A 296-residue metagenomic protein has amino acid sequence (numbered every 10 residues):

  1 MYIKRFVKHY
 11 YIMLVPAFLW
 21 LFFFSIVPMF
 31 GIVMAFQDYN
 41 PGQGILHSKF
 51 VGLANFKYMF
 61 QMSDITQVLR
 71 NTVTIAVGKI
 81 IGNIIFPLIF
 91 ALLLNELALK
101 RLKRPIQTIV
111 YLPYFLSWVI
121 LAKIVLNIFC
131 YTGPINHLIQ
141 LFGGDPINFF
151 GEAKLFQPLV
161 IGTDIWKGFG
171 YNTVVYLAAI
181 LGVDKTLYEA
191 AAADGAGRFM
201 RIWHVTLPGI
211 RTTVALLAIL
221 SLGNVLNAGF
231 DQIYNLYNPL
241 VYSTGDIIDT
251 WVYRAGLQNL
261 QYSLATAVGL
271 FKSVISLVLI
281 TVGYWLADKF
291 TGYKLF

Functional and structural regions predicted by a protein language model:
Y2-F296: A structural signal for multi-pass alpha-helical bundles of membrane permease subunits that mediate small-molecule
